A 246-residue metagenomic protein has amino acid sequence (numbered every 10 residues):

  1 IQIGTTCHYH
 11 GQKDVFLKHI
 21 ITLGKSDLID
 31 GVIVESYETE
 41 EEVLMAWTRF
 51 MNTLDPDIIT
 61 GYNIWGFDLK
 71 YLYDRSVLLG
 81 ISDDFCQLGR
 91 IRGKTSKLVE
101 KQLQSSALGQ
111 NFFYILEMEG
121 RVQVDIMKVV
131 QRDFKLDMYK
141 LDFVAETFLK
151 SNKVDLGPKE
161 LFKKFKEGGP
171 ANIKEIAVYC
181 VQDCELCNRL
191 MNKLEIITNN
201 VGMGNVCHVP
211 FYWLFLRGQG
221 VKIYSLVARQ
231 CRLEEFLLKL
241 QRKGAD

Functional and structural regions predicted by a protein language model:
I1, K94-G109, Y114-L116, A228-R229 (+1 more regions): Extended, Lys/Arg-enriched charged tracts that mediate electrostatic binding to polyanionic substrates
I1-I58, R242: Conserved RNase H-like, two-metal-ion catalytic cores of nucleic-acid enzymes
D14-I20, D27-V34, E38, D55 (+2 more regions): Active-site-proximal helix-loop-helix substrate-binding element of RNase H-like nuclease domains
T60-L69: Acidic, metal-coordinating catalytic cores used for nucleic-acid/nucleotide bond scission and strand-transfer chemistry
F162-D246: Common nucleic-acid-contacting/processivity interface regions adjacent to the catalytic cores of nucleic-acid enzymes
